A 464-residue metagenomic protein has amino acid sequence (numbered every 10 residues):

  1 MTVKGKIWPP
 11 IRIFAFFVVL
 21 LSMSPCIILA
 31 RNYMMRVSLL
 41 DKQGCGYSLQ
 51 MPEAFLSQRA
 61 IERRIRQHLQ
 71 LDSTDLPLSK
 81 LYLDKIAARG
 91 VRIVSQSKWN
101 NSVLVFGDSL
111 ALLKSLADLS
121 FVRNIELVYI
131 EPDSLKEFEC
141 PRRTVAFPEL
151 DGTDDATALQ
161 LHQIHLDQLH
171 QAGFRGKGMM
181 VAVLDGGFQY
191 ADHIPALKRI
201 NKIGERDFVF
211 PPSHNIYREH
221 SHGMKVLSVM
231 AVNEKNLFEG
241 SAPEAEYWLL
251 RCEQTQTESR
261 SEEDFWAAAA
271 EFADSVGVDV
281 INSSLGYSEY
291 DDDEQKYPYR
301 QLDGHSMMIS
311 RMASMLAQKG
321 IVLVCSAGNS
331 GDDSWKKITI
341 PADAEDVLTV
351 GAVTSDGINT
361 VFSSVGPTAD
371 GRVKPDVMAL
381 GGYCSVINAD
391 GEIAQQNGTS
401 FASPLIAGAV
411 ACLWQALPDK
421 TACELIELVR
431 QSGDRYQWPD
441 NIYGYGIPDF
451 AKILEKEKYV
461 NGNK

Functional and structural regions predicted by a protein language model:
M1-Y33: Bacterial Sec-dependent N-terminal signal peptides
R31-C140: Inhibitory N-terminal propeptides of secreted protease zymogens
L39-D41, G107-D108, V128, V183-G187 (+10 more regions): Active-site-proximal beta-strand/loop segments in catalytic clefts of secreted hydrolases
I93-S97, L112-L113, E137-V183, R206-H220 (+3 more regions): N-terminal domain-start motif of subtilase-like serine proteases
Q168-R206, P212-E262, V276-D279, D292 (+5 more regions): Subtilisin-like serine protease catalytic core
I194-E205, A352-F401, Q437: Catalytic-core environment of secreted peptidases
L227-M230, L250-Q254, K337, G381-Y443 (+2 more regions): Hydrolase catalytic cores
N233-N236, L249-D343, A369-R372, A389-S403 (+1 more regions): Substrate-binding/access-modulating region of protease and related hydrolase catalytic domains
